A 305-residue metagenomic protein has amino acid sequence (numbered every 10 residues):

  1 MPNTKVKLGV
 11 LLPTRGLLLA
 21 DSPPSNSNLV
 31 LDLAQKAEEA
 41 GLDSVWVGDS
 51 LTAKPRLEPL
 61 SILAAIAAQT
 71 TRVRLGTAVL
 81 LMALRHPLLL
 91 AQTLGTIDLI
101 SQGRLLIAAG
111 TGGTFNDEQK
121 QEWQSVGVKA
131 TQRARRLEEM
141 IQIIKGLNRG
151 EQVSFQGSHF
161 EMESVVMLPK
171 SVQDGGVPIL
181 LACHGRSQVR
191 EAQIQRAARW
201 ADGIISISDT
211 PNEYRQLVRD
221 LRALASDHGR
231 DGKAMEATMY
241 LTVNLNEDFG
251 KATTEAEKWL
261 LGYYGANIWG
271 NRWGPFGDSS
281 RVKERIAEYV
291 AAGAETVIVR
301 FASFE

Functional and structural regions predicted by a protein language model:
M1-S22, N116-Q119, S158-L180, N246-W273: N-terminal small/glycine-rich loop or linker at the start of catalytic domains across soluble metabolic enzymes
M1-T70, R74, G175-V177: N-terminal beta1-alpha1-beta2 module of alpha/beta enzyme domains
P2, V6-P23, L84-S154, P211-R219: Flexible, glycine-rich active-site loops centered on histidine and acidic residues that chelate a metal or position
L8-L12, V45-V47, L75-A78, L105-A109 (+4 more regions): Hydrophobic faces of well-ordered beta-strands that scaffold small-molecule active sites in alpha/beta enzyme cores
P23-A37, L90-T93, C183-R196, T254-A256 (+1 more regions): Short, acidic/polar
L29-G48, R196-I207, E288-A294: Catalytic domains of carbohydrate-active enzymes, especially glycoside hydrolases
A37, G41, D49, I66 (+8 more regions): Conserved, mostly hydrophobic/aromatic
P55-I62, T210-A225, E305: Active-site-adjacent beta->alpha loops and helix N-cap segments on the catalytic face of soluble alpha/beta enzymes
